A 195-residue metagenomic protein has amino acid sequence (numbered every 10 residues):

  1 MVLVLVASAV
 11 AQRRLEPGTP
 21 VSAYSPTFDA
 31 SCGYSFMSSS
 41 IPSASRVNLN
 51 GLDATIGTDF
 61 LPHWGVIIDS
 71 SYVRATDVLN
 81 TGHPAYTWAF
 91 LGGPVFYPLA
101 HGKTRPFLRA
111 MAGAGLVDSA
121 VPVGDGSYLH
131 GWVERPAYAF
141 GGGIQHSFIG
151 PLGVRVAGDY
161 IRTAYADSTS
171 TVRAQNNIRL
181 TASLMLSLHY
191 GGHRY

Functional and structural regions predicted by a protein language model:
M1-V6: Bacterial N-terminal signal peptides
A11-F60, V66, Y72, R179-Y195: Short glycine/proline- and aromatic-enriched beta-strand/turn motifs that initiate or cap beta-hairpins
F28-F36, I68-Y72, L108-A114, I144 (+1 more regions): Transmembrane beta-barrel strands of outer-membrane/channel proteins
S39-P42, D77-G82, V123-H130, A166-V172: Extracellular loop and loop/strand-boundary signature of outer-membrane beta-barrel proteins
T55-G126, V133-Y138, H146-F148, N177 (+1 more regions): Gram-negative (and chloroplast) outer-membrane scaffold detector with strong preference for beta-barrel transmembrane
F148-Y195: Predominantly the C-terminal beta-signal and adjacent terminal strand-loop region of outer-membrane beta-barrel
